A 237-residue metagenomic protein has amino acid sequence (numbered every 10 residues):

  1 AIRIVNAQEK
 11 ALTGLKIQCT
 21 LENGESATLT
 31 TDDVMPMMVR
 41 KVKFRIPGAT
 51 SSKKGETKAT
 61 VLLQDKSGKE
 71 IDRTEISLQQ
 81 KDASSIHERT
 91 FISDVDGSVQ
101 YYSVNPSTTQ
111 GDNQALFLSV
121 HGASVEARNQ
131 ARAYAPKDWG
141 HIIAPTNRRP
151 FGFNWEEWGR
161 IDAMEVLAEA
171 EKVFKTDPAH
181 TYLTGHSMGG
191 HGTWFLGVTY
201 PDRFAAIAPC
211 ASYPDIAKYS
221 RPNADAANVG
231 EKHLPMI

Functional and structural regions predicted by a protein language model:
I2-Q8: Short edge beta-strand/loop segments characteristic of extracellular beta-sandwich folds
L15, N23-Q114: A domain-start/cap signature at the N-terminus of enzymes
T108-D112, E156-M188, V198-F204: Gly/Ser-rich "nucleophile elbow"/oxyanion-hole loop immediately N-terminal to the catalytic nucleophile in hydrolases
D112-A123: Short beta-strand element of the alpha/beta-hydrolase
S124-V173, S220-R221: Cap/lid segment of the alpha/beta-hydrolase catalytic domain
N147, A208-K218: Active-site nucleophile loop of the alpha/beta-hydrolase fold
G192-L196: Hydrolases whose catalytic domains are alpha/beta-hydrolase-1, hotdog thioesterase, or metallo-beta-lactamase-like
A217-I237: The feature captures the conserved acid-bearing segment of alpha/beta-hydrolase catalytic domains
